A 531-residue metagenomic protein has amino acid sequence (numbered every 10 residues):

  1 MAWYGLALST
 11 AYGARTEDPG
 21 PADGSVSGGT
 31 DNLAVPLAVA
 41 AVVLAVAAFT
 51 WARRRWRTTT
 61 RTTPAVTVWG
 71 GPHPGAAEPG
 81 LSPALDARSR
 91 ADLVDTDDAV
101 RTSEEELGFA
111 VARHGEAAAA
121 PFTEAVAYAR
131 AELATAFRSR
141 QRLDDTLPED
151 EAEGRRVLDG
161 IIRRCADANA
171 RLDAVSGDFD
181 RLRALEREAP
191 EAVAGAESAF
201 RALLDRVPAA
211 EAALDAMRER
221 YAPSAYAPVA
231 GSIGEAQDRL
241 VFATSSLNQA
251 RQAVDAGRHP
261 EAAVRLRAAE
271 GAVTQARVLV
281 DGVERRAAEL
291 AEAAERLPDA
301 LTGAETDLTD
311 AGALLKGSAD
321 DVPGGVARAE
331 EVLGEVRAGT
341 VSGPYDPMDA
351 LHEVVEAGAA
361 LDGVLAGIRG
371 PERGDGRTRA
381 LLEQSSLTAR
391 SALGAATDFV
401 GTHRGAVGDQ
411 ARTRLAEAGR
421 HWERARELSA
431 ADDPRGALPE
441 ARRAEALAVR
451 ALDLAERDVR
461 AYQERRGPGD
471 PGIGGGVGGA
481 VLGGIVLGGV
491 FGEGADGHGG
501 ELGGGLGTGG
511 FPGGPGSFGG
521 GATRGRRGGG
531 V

Functional and structural regions predicted by a protein language model:
M1-V531: Long, charged/polar, soluble alpha-helical segments
